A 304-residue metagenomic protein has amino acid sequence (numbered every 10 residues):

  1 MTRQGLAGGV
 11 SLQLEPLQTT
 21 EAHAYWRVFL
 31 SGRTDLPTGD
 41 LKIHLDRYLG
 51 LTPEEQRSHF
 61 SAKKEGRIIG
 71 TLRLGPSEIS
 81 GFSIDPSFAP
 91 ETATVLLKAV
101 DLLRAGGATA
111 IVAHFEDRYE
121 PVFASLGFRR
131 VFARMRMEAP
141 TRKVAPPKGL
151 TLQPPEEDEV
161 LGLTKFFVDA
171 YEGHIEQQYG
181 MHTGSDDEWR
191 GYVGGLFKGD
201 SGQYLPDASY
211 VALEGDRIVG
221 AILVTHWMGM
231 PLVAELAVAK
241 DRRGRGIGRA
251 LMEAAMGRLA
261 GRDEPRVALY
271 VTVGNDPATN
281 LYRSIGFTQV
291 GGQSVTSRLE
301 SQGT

Functional and structural regions predicted by a protein language model:
M1-G8, P76, P86-E156, T296-S297: Acyl-donor-binding surface of acyltransferase catalytic domains
G9-R27, T151-Q177: A short beta-loop-alpha structural element at the N-terminal edge of CoA-dependent acyl/N-acetyltransferase catalytic
R27-K42, F166-H182, D200-S201: Helix-loop element at the rim of GNAT/NAT acetyltransferase active sites that forms part of the acceptor-substrate
G32-T34, G39-L103, E214, I222-P231: Conserved donor-binding loop and adjoining core beta-sheet/short helix segment in diverse acyl/aminoacyl transferases
R47-Y48, L74-S77, Q178-M230, L236: A conserved beta-strand-loop-helix scaffold within acyl/acetyltransferase catalytic domains
A89-L102, V238, G244-G261, N280-S284: Conserved acetyl-CoA-binding loop-helix of GNAT-fold acetyltransferases
A110-H114, V233, V267-V271: Conserved hydrophobic beta-strand within the GNAT/NAT acetyltransferase core sheet that lines the active-site cleft
E116-A133, R249, G274-G291, L299: Conserved active-site alpha-helix within GNAT-family acetyltransferase domains
